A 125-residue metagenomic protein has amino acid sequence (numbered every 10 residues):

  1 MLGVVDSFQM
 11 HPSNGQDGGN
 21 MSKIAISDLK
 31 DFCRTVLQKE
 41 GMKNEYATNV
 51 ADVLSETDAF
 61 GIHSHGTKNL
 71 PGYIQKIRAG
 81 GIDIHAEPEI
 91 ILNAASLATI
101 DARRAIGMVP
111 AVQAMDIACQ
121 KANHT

Functional and structural regions predicted by a protein language model:
D6-N20: Short, Lys/Arg-enriched N-terminal segments with co-localized hydrophobic residues within the first ~10-30 amino acids
M21-E40: Generic N-terminal amphipathic, Lys/Arg-enriched alpha-helix
Q38-G41, E56-H63: N-terminal and secondary-structure boundary signal
M42-N49, S64-G66: Flexible, glycine/charged-enriched surface loops at secondary-structure junctions
G66-C119: Active-site cofactor/substrate anionic-group-binding motifs, chiefly glycine- and Lys/Arg-rich phosphate-binding loops
N123-T125: Short, surface-exposed connector motifs at secondary-structure boundaries
